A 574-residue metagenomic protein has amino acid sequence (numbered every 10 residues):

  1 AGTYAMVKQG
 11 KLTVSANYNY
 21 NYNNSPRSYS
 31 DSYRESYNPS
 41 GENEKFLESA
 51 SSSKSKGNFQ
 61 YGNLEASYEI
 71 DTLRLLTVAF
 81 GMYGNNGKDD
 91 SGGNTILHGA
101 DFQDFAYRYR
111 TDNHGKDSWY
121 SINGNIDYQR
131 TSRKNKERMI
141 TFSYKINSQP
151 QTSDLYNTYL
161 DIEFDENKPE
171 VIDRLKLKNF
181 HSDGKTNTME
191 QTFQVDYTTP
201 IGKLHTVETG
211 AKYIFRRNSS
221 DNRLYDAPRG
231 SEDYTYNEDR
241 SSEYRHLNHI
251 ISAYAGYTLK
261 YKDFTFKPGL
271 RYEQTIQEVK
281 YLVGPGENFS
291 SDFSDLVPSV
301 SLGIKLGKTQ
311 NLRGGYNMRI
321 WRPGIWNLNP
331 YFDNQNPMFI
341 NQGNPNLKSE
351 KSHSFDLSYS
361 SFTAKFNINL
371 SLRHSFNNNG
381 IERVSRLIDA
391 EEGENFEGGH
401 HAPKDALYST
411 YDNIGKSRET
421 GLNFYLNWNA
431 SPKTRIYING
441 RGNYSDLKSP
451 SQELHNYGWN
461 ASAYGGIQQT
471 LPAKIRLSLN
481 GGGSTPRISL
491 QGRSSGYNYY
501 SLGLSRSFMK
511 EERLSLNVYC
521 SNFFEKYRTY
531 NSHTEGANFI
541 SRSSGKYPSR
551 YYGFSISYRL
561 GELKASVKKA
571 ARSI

Functional and structural regions predicted by a protein language model:
A1-G92, T111-P150, D196-R216, T258 (+15 more regions): Membrane-proximal, glycine/serine-rich, low-complexity loop/turn segments characteristic of large bacterial
P26-L47, I96-R108, N157-F180, R217-E243 (+4 more regions): Surface-exposed loop/turn segments flanking beta-strands in extracellular/periplasmic regions
S28, S32, N38, E48 (+16 more regions): Surface-exposed extracellular loop regions of Gram-negative outer-membrane beta-barrel proteins
K54-K56, H114-S118, D183-M189, E243-H249 (+7 more regions): Replace "Gram-negative outer membrane beta-barrel proteins" with "bacterial and organellar outer membrane beta-barrel
D90-S252: Replace "related TpsB outer-membrane translocases also match" with "some related outer-membrane beta-barrels such as
K178-K267, G286-N288, G303-G307, S409-W428 (+2 more regions): Outer-membrane beta-barrel transmembrane domain signature of Gram-negative proteins, especially the mid-to-C-terminal
E190-Q194, T235-S242, Q342-N344, K348 (+3 more regions): Outer membrane beta-barrel strand-and-loop segments of large Gram-negative receptors, especially TonB-dependent
G442, L447, G458-E511, S521-F524 (+1 more regions): C-terminal beta-barrel architecture of Gram-negative outer-membrane proteins
